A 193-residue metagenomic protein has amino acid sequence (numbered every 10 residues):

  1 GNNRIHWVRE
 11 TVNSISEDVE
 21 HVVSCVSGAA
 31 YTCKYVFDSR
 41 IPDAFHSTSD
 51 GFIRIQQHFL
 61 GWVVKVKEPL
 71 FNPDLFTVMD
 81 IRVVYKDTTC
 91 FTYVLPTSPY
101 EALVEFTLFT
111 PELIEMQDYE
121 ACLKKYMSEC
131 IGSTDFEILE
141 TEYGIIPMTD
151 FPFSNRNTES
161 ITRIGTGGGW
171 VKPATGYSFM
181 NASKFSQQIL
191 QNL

Functional and structural regions predicted by a protein language model:
N2-F136, T149-F153: Predominantly flavin-linked oxidoreductase catalytic cores and closely associated redox partners
K86-T89, Y143-I164, G169, P173: FAD-binding beta-loop-beta segment adjacent to the flavin cofactor pocket
E120, T158, I164, S183-S186: A general structural signal for well-ordered alpha-helical packing
S128, M180-L193: Internal hydrophobic alpha-helix adjacent to the cofactor/substrate pocket in enzyme cavities
V171-N181: Active-site segments that bind and position negatively charged phosphate/pyrophosphate groups
